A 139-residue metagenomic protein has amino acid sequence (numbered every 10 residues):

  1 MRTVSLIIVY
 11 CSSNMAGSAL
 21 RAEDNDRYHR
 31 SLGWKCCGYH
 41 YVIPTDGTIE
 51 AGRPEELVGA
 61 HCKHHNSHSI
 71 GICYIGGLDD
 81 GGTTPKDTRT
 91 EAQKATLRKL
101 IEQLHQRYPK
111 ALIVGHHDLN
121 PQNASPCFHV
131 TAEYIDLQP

Functional and structural regions predicted by a protein language model:
M1-L57, T131: Short, conserved "active-site rim" segments that organize catalytic pockets and cofactor/ligand binding
M1-S12, T45-I49, H65-H68, I75-P139: Basic/polar, cationic surfaces and motifs that engage anionic cell-wall and phosphate/carboxylate ligands
H40, G71-C73: Residues embedded in well-ordered beta-strands
E56-K63, E102: Short amphipathic alpha-helices and their capping/turn segments at secondary-structure boundaries
